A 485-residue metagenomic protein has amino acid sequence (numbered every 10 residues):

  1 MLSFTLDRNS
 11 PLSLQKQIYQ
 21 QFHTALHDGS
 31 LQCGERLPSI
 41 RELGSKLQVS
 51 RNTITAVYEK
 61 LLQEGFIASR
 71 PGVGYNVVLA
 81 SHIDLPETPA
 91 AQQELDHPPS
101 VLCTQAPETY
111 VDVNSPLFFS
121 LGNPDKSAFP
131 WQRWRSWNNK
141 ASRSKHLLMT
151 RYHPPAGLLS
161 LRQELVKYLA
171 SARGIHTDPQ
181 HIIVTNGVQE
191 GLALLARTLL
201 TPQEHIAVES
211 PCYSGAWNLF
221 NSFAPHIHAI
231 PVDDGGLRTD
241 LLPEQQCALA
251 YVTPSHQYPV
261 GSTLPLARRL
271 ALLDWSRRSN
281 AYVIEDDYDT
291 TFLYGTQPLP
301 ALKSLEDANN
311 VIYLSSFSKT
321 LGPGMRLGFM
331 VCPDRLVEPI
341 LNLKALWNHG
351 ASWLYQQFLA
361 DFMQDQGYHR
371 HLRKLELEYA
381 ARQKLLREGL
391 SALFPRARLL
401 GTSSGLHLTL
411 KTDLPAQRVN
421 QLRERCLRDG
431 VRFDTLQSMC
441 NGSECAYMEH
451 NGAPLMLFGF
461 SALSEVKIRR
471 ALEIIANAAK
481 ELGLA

Functional and structural regions predicted by a protein language model:
M1-N139, R335, L341, A345-S352 (+12 more regions): N-terminal basic, amphipathic alpha-helical segments
L47, F223, R278-S279, N309 (+2 more regions): Helix C-cap/helix->beta junction micro-motif
P124, S255-Y258, K319, L463: Short glycine-rich anion-binding loops that position phosphate/pyrophosphate groups of nucleotides and phosphorylated
N138-R143, L148-S279, T291-F292, Q297-L305 (+2 more regions): Conserved core of the PLP fold type I
I182, A281, V311, A397 (+1 more regions): Short, conserved active-site loop motifs that form the nucleotide-linked donor/cofactor pocket
D307, I312-L377: Conserved core segment of the aminotransferase class I/II
